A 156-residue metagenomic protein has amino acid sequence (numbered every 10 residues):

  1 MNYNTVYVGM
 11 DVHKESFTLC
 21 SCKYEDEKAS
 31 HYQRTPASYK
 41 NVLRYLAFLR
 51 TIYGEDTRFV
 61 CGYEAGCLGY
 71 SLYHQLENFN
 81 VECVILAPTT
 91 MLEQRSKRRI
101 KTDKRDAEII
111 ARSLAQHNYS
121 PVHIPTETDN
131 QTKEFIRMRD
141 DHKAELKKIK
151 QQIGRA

Functional and structural regions predicted by a protein language model:
M1-R155: Phosphate- and other anionic-substrate recognition elements at nucleic-acid/protein interfaces
